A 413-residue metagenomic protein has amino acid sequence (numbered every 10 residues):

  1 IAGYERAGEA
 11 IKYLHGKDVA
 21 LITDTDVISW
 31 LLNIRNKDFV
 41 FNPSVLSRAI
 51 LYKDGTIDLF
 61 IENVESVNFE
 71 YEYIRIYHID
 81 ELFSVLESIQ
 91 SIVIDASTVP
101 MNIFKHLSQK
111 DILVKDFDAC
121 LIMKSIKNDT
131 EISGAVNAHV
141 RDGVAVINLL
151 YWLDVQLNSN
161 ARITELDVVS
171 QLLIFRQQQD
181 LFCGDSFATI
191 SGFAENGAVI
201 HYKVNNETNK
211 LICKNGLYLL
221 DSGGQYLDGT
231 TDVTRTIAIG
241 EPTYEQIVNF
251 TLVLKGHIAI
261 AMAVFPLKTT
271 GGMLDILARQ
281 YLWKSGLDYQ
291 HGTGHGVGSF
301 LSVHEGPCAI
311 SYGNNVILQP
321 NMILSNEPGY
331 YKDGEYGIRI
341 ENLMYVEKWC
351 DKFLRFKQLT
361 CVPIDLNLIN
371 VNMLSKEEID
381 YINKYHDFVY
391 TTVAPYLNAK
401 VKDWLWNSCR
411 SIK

Functional and structural regions predicted by a protein language model:
I1-K413: Active-site neighborhoods and metal-handling regions in enzymes and metal-associated proteins
